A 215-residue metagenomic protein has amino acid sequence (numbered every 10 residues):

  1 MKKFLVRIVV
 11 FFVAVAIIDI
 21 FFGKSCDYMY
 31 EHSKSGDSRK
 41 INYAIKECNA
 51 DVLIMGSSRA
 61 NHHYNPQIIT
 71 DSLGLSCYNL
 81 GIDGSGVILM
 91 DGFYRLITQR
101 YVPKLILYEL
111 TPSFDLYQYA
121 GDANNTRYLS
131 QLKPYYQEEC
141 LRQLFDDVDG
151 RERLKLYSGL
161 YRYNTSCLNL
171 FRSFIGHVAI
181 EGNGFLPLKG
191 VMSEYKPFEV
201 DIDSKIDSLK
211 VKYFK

Functional and structural regions predicted by a protein language model:
K3-K24: Hydrophobic membrane-insertion alpha-helices, especially the h-region of bacterial N-terminal signal peptides
K3-R7, D27-S35, G56-A60: Short acidic/polar alpha-helix capping motifs at helix-coil junctions
F11-I18, D37-I41, P66-I69: A broad, low-specificity signal for short, low-complexity segments enriched in glycine/proline and polar/charged
F21-E31, S76-G84, D201-F214: Acidic/glycine-enriched edge-of-secondary-structure segments
S25-C48: Alpha-helical transmembrane signal-anchor/signal-peptide segments
M55, R59-D147: Membrane-embedded segments
A123-K215: Secreted/periplasmic serine-hydrolase-like ester/acetyl group-modifying domain
